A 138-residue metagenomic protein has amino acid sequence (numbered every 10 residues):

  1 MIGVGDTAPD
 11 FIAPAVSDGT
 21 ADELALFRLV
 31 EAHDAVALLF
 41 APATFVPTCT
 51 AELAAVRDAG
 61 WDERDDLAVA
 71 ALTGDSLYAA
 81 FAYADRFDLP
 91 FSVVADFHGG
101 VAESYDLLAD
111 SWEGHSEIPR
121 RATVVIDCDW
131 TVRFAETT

Functional and structural regions predicted by a protein language model:
M1-T138: Chalcogenol-based redox active-site neighborhoods
